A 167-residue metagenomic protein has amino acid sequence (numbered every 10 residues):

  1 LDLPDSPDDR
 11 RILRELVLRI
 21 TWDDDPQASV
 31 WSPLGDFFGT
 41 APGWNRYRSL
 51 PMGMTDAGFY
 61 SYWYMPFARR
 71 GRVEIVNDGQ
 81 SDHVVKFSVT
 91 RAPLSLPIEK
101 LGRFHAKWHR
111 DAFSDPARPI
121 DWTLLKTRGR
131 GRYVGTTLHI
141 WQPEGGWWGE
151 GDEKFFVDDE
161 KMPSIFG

Functional and structural regions predicted by a protein language model:
L1-G167: Beta-strand-centric surfaces of beta-sandwich/beta-rich domains
